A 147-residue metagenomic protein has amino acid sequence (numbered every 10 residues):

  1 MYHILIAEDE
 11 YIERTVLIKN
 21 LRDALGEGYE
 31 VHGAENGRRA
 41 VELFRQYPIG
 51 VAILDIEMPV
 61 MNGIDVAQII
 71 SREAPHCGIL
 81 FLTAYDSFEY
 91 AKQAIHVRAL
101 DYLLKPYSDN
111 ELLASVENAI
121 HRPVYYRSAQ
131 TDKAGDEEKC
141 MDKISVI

Functional and structural regions predicted by a protein language model:
E8, D55: Active-site residues of response regulator receiver
E10-H32: Two-component/phosphorelay signaling modules centered on CheY-like receiver
G33-E42, G63-V66: Helix N-cap/capping motif at the beta->alpha junctions
I49, G63, P75-H76, I95-L100: As written
M58: Receiver (REC) domain active-site loop signature in two-component systems and cognate sites in sensor histidine kinases
I95, D101-I147: Interdomain helical linkers/hinges and coiled-coil/dimerization scaffolds that transmit conformational signals
